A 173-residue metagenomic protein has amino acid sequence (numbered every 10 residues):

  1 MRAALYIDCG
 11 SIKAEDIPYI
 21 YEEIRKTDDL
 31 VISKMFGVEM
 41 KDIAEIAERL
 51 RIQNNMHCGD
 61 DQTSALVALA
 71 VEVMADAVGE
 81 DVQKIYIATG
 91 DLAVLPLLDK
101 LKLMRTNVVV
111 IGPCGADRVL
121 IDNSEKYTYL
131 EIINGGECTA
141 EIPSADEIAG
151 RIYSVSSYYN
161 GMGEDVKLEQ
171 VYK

Functional and structural regions predicted by a protein language model:
M1-K173: Terminal and domain-boundary accessory regions
